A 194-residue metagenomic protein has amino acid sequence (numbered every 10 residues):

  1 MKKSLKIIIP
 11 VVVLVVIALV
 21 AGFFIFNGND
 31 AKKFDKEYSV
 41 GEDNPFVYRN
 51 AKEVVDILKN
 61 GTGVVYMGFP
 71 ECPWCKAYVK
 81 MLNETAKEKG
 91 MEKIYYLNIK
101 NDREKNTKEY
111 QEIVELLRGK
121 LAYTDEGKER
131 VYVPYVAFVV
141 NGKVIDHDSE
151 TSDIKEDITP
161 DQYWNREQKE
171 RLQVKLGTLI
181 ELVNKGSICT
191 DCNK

Functional and structural regions predicted by a protein language model:
M1-P45, K194: N-terminal targeting signals for export/organelle localization
V40-R49, M67, M91-L116: Thiol-based oxidoreductase modules, predominantly thioredoxin-like and allied folds used for disulfide exchange
P45-T62: A short beta-strand-turn-helix
L58-C72, L82: Short active-site neighborhood of thiol/selenol oxidoreductases, capturing the structured segment around
N60-V65, G90-K93, V140-N141: Loop/turn elements at helix/coil->beta-strand transitions in domains of secreted/extracellular proteins
C72-C75, V136: The canonical Cys-X-X-Cys-His
W74-M91: Typically the conserved alpha-helix immediately C-terminal to a functionally engaged Cys/Sec in thioredoxin-like
E126-K194: Non-catalytic, surface beta->alpha helical segment in thiol-disulfide oxidoreductase systems
